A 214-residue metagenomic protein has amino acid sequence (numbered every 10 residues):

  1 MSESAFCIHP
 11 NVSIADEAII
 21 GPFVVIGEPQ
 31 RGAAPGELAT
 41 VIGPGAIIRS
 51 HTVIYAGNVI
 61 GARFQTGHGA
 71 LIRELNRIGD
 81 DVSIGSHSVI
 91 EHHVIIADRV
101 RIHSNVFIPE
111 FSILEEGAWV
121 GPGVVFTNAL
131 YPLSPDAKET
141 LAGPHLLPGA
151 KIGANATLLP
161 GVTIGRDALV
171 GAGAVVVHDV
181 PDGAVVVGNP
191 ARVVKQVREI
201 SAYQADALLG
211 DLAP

Functional and structural regions predicted by a protein language model:
S2-I14, A18-V187, R192-V193: Structural signal for interior beta-strand "rungs" in well-ordered beta-sheet cores of soluble enzyme domains
R31, E199-I200: Short cysteine/histidine-rich zinc-coordinating motifs and their immediately flanking basic loops
S50, Y203-A205: A short hydrophobic/aromatic micro-motif that marks alpha-helical segments and, especially, helix-coil
A191, A202-Y203: Residue-level marker of structural boundaries
L212-P214: Leloir-type glycosyltransferase catalytic cores
